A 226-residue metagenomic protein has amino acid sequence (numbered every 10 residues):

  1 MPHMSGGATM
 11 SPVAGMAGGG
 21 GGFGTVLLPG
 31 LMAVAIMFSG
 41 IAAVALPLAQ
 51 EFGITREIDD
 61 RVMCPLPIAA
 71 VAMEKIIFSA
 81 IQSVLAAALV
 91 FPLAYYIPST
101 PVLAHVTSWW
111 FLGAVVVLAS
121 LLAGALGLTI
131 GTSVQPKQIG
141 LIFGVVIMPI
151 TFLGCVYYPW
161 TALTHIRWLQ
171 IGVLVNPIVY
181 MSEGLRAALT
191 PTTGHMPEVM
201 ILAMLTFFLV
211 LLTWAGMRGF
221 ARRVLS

Functional and structural regions predicted by a protein language model:
M1-G7, V26-G40, V146-F152, A203-V210: Hydrophobic alpha-helical transmembrane segments of multi-pass membrane transport/permease proteins
M1-M10, F38, A94-V106, T132-Q135 (+2 more regions): Short helix-capping/hinge motifs at transmembrane helix termini and TM-loop junctions
P2-H3, G131-V175: Transmembrane helix segments
M10-E51, V115-L128, T132: Hydrophobic alpha-helical transmembrane segments of membrane proteins
A17-G18, L103, C155-V210: Membrane-interfacial helix-loop-helix junctions in multi-pass membrane proteins
F23-I97, F143, T151: Hydrophobic alpha-helical transmembrane segments of multi-pass membrane transport proteins
I68-G144, T193-M217: Alpha-helical transmembrane segments and their short interhelical loops
G219-S226: Short cytosolic juxtamembrane segments of multi-pass membrane proteins
